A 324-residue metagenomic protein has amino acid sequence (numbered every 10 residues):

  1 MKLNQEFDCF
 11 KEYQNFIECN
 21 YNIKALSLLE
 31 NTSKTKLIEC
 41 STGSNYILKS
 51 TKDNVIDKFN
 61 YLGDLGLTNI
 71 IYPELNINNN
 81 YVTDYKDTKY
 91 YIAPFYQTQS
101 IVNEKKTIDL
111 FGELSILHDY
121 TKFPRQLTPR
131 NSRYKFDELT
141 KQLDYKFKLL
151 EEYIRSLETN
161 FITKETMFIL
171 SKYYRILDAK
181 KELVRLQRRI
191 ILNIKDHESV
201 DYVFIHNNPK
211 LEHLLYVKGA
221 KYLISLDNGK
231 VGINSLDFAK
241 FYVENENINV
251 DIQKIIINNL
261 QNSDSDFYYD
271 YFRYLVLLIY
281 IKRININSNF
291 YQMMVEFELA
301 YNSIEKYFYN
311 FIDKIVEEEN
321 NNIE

Functional and structural regions predicted by a protein language model:
M1-A25: Juxta-kinase regulatory segment immediately upstream of eukaryotic protein kinase catalytic domains
M1-N4, C9, K58, G66 (+10 more regions): Gram-positive cell-envelope targeting signals
T35-E39, P73, V184-L236: Active-site acidic catalytic loop and adjacent metal/ATP-binding pocket of ATP-dependent phosphoryl transfer enzymes
S41-P129: ATP-binding pocket architecture of kinase catalytic cores
T88-V102, E151-S156, Y280-L299: A glycine-centered beta->alpha junction motif in the catalytic cores of kinase/phosphotransferase enzymes
P129-F204, N310: ATP-dependent phospho-/nucleotidyl transfer catalytic cores
K181-V184, E298-E324: Charge-rich, low-complexity terminal tails
N234-S265, V276-N310: Active-site activation/catalytic loop segments of kinase-like enzymes and analogous catalytic loops in related
